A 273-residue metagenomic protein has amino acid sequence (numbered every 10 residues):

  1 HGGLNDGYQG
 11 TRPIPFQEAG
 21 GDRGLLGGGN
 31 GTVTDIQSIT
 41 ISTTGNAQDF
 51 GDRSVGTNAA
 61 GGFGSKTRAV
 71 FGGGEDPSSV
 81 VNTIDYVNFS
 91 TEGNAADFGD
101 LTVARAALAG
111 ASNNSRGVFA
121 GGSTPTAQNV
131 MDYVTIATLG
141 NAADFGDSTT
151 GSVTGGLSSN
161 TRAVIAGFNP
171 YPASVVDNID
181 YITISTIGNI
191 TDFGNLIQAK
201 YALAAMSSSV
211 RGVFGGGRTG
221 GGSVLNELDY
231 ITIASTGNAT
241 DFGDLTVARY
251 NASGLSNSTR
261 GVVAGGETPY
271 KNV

Functional and structural regions predicted by a protein language model:
H1-V273: Polar, enzyme-active/binding microenvironments
